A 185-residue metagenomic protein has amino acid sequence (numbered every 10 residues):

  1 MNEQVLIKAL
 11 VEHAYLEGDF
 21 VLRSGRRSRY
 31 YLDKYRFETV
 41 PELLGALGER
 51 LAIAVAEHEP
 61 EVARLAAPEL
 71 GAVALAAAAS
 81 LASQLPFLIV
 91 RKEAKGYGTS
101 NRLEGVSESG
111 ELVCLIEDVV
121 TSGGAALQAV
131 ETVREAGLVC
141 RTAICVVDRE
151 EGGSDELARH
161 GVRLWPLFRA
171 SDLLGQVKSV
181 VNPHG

Functional and structural regions predicted by a protein language model:
M1-I116, V120-G185: PRPP-associated nucleotide enzymes
